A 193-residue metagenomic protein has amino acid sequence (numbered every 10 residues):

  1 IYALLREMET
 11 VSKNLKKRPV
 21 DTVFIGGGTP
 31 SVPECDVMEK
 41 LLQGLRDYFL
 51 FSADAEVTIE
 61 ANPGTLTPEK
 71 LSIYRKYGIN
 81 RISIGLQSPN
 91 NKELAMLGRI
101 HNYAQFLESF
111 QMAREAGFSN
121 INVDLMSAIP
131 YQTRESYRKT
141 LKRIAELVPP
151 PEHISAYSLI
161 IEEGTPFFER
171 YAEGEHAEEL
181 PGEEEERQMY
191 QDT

Functional and structural regions predicted by a protein language model:
I1-N14, R18-T193: C-terminal scaffold of the Radical SAM
